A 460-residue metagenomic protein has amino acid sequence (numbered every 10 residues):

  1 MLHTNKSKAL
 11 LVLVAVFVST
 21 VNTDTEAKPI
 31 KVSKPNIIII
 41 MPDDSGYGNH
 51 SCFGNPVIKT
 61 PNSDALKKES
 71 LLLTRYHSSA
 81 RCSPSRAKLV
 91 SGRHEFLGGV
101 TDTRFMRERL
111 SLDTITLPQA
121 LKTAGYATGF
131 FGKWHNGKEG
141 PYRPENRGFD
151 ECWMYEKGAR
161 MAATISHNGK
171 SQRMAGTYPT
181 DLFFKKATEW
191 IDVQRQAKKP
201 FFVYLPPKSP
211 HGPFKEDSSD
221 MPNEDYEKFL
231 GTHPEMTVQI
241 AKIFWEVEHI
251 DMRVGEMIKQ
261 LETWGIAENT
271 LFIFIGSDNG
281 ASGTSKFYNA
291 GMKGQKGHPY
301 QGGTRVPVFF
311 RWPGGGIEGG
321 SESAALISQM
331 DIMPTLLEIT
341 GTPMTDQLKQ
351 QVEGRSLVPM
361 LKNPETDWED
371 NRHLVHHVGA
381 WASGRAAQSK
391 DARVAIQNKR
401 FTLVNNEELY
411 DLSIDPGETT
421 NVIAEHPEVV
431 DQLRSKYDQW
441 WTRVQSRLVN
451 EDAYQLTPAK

Functional and structural regions predicted by a protein language model:
T25-P35, P42, G46-Y47, L72 (+7 more regions): Long, internal low-complexity/basic segments
S33, N55-T60, H77-R81, R104-I115 (+8 more regions): A short beta-strand-to-alpha-helix junction
S33-I38, E69-T74, T123-G129, R147-D150 (+5 more regions): Loop/turn elements at helix/coil->beta-strand transitions in domains of secreted/extracellular proteins
I39, G46-Y126, E139, R147-E151 (+1 more regions): Active-site segment of extracytoplasmic enzymes that catalyze sulfate/phosphate-ester chemistry
S51-P56, L72-R93, M106-R107, F130-Y142 (+6 more regions): Short, solvent-exposed turn/loop segments enriched in Gly/Ser/Thr/Pro and often Arg
I58, G140-G148, G212-D220, K259-S321 (+1 more regions): Histidine-centered active-site microenvironments of extracellular/periplasmic hydrolases and transferases
S111, I115-K122, H135-E216, E227-F244: Formylglycine-dependent
D150, A281-Q301, G316-A325, M330-M333 (+3 more regions): C-terminal cap/loop subdomain of S1 sulfatases and analogous C-terminal strand-loop tails that border
